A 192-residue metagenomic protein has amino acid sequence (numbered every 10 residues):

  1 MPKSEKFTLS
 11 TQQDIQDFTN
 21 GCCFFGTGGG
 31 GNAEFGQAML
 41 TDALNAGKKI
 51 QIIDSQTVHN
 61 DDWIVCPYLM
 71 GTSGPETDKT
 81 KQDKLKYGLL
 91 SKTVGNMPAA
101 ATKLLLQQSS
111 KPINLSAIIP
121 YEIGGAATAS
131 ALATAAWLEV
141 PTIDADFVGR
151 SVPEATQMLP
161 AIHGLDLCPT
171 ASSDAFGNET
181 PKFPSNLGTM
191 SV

Functional and structural regions predicted by a protein language model:
M1-Y121, S151-P153: Metallocofactor- and cofactor-centric catalytic cores in central/energy metabolism, strongly enriched
M39-L40, A133-A135, Q157-M158: Short, glycine/charged-enriched secondary-structure capping and boundary segments
N45, Q51-I52, V140-N178: Catalytic or ion-translocation cores adjacent to nucleophile or general acid/base/metal-coordination motifs in diverse
V58-E76, Q157-V192: A structural-propensity feature for long, helix-poor, extended segments
I119-A127, I143-G149: Active-site nucleophile and cofactor-binding loops and adjacent substrate-binding regions of central metabolic enzymes
A126-V140: Short Gly/Thr/Asp-enriched flexible loops that form oxyanion-binding sites at enzyme active sites
